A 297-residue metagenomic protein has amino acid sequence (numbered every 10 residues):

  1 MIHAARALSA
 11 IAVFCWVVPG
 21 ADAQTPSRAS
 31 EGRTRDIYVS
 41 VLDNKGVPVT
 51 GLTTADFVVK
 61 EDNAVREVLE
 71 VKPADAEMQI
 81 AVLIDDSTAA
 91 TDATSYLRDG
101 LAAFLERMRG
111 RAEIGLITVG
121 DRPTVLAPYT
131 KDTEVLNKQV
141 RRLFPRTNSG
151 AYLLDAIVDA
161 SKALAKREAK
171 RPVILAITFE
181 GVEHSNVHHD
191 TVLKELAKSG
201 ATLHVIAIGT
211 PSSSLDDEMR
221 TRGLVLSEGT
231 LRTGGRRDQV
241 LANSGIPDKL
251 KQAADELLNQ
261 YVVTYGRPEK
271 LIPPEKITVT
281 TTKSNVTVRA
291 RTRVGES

Functional and structural regions predicted by a protein language model:
M1-A4: N-terminal secretory signal peptides that target proteins for export/translocation
R6-G20: Bacterial N-terminal signal peptides
D22-S297: Scaffold/interface architecture of coatomer-like assemblies
